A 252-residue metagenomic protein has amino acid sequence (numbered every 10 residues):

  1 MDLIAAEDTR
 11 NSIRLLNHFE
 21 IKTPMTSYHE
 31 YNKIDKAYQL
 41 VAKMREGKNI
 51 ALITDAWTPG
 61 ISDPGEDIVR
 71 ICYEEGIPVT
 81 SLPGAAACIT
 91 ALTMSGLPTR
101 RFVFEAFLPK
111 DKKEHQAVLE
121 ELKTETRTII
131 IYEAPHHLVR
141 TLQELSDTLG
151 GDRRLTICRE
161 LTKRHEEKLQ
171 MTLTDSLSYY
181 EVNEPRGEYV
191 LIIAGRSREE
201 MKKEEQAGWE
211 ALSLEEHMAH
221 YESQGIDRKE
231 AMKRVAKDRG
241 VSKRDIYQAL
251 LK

Functional and structural regions predicted by a protein language model:
M1-L82, I89-T90: Class I S-adenosyl-L-methionine
D8, I130-E133: Conserved strand-helix element at the start of the C-terminal RecA-like helicase core
I21-T23, A42-M44, R70-I71, S95-R100 (+2 more regions): Short, hinge-like loop/turn segments at secondary-structure boundaries
K22-E30, V79, R100-A106, D152-I157 (+1 more regions): Short hydrophobic/aromatic-enriched beta-strand-loop microsegments
N49, T128, P135-K252: A contiguous loop/helix-start segment that scaffolds small-molecule binding in enzyme catalytic cores
D67-E125: Class I SAM-dependent methyltransferase SAM-binding "motif I" and its flanking Rossmann-like core
S81-G84, I131, I157: General beta-strand structural signal in soluble alpha/beta enzymes
